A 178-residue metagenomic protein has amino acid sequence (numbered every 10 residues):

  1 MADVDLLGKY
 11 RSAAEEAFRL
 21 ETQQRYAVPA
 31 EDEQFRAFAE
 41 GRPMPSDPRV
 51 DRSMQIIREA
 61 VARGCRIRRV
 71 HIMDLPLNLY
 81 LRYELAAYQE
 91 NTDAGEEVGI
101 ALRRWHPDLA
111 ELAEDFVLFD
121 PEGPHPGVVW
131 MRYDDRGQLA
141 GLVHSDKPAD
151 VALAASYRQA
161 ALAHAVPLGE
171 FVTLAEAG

Functional and structural regions predicted by a protein language model:
M1-M73: PLD-like (HKD) phosphodiesterase/transphosphatidyltransferase domain
E15, A87, E96-A101, D146 (+2 more regions): Acidic, low-complexity intrinsically disordered regions
F18-T22, R68-H71, G99-L102, L118 (+1 more regions): A structural signal for short, well-ordered beta-strand segments and their strand-loop junctions that often border
A27-P29, L77-Y80, Q138: Short catalytic/ligand-binding loop motif for oxyanion handling, primarily in non-cytosolic enzymes, centered on
E59-A60, N91, A161: Hydrophobic helix-cap positions at the C-terminus of alpha-helices in RecA-like/P-loop ATPase nucleotide-binding cores
D74-E111: HKD-type phospholipase D/PLD-like phosphodiesterase module
H106-H144: HKD (HxKxxxxD) catalytic microenvironment of the phospholipase D
Y133-G178: Signature of lipid phosphatidyltransferase scaffolds
